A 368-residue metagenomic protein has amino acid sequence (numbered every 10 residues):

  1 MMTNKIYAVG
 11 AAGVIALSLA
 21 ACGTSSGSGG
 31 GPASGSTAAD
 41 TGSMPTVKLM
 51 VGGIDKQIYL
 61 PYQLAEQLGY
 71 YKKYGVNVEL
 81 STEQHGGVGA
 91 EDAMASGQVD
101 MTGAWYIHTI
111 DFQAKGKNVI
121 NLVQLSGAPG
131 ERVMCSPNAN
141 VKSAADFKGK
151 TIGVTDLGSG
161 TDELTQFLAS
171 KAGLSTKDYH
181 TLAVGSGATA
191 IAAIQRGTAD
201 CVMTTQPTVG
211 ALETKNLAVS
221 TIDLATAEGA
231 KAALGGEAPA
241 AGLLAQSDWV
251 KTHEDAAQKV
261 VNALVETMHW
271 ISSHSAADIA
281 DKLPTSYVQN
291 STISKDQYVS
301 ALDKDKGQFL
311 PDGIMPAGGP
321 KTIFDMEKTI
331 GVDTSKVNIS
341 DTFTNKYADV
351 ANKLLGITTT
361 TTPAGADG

Functional and structural regions predicted by a protein language model:
M1-G10: Bacterial N-terminal signal peptides that target proteins for export
L17-A21: C-terminal motif of bacterial Sec signal peptides marking the signal peptidase cleavage site
G23-S26: Bacterial signal peptide processing site
G29-V184, T198-Q206, L217, T221-D223: Short, glycine-/small- and polar/acidic-enriched structural segments that line small-molecule recognition paths
K73, A225-G236, K306-M315: Short, solvent-exposed loop/beta-turn-alpha elements that line the ligand-binding surface or hinge of extracytoplasmic
T189-A192, R196-Y287: Pocket-lining segment of extracytoplasmic ligand-binding domains
V250-T334: Secondary-structure end/capping motifs
K321-G368: Conserved C-terminal helix/tail region of periplasmic/extracytoplasmic solute-binding proteins
